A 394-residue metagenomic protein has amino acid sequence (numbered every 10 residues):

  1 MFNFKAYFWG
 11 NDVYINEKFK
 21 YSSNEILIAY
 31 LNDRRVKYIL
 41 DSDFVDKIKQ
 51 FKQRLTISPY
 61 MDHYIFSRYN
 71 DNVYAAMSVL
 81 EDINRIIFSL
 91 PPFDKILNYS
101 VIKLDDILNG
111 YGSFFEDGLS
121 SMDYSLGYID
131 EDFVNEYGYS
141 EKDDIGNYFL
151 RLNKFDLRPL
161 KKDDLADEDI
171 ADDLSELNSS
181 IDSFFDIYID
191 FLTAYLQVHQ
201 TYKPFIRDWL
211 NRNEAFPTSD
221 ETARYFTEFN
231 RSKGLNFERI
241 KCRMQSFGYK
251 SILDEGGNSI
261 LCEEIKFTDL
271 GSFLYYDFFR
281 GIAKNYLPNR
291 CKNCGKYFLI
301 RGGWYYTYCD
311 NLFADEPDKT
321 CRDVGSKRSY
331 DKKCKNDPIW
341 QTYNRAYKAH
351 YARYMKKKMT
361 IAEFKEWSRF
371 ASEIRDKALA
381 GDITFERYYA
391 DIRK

Functional and structural regions predicted by a protein language model:
M1-L299, P338-Y354, K365-L379, R387-K394: Short helix-coil boundary/hinge micro-motifs
S219-D220, D323, Y330: Contiguous, function-dense segments enriched for cysteine-driven chemistry and partner/ligand-binding capacity
Y297, D315, K327: Short loop/turn segments at secondary-structure transitions that flank enzyme active sites
R301-Y305, K357-K358: Long alpha-helical, hydrophobic tracts
G303-V324: Cysteine-rich micro-motifs
S329-P338: Intrinsic low-complexity, polar/charged intrinsically disordered segments
M355-A362, I383: Charged, low-complexity interaction regions
